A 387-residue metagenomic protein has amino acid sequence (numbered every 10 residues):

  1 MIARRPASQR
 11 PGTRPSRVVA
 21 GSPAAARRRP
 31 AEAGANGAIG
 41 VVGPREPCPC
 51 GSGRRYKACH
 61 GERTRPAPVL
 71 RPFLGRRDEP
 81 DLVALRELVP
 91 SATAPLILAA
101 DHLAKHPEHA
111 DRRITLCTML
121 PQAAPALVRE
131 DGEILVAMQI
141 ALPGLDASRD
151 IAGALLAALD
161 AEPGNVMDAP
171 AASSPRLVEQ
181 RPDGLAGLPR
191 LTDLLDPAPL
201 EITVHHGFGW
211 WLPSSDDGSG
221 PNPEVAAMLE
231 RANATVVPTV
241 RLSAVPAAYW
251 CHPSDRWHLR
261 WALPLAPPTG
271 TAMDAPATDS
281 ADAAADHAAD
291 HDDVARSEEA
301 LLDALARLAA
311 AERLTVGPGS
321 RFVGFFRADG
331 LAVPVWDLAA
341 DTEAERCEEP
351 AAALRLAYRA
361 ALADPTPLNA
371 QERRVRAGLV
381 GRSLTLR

Functional and structural regions predicted by a protein language model:
M1-K105: Acidic/negatively charged segments and metal-coordination signatures
A35, M167-E179, T269-R296: Intrinsically disordered, low-complexity terminal tails and inter-domain linkers enriched for S/T/G/P/D/E
A67-V128, L195-A226: Short Lys/Arg-enriched alpha/beta "domain-start" segment
Q122-R260: Internal, hydrophobic cores of structured domains that mediate oligomerization or house catalytic pockets within large
G144-P170, R176-L188, S297, A309-R313 (+1 more regions): Ampiphathic alpha-helical segments that act as solvent-exposed interaction surfaces
D255-D274, D292-E299, D303: A short acidic-to-branched-hydrophobic micro-motif
G270-A272, G319-R387: Alpha-helical oligomerization segments
V294-R327: Short, internal acidic amphipathic alpha-helical interface segments that mediate docking to partner proteins
